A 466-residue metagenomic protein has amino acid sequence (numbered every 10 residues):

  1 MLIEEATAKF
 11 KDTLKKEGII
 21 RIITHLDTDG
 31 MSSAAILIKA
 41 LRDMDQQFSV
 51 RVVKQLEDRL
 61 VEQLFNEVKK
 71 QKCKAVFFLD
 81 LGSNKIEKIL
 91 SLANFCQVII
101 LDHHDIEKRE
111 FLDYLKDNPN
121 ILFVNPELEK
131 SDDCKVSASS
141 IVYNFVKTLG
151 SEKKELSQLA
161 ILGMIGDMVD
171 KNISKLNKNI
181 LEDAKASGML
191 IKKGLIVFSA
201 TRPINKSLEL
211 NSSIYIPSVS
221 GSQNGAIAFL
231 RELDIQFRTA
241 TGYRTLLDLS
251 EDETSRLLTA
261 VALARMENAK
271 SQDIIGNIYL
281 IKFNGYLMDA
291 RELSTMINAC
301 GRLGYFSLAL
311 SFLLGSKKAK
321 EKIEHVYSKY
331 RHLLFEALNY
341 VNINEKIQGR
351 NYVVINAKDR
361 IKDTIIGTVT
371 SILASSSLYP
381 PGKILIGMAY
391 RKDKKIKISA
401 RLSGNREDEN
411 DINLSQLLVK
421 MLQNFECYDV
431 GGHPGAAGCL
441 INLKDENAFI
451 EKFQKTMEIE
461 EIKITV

Functional and structural regions predicted by a protein language model:
M1-M296, C300-V466: Replace "Mg2+/Mn2+-dependent" with "divalent metal-dependent
